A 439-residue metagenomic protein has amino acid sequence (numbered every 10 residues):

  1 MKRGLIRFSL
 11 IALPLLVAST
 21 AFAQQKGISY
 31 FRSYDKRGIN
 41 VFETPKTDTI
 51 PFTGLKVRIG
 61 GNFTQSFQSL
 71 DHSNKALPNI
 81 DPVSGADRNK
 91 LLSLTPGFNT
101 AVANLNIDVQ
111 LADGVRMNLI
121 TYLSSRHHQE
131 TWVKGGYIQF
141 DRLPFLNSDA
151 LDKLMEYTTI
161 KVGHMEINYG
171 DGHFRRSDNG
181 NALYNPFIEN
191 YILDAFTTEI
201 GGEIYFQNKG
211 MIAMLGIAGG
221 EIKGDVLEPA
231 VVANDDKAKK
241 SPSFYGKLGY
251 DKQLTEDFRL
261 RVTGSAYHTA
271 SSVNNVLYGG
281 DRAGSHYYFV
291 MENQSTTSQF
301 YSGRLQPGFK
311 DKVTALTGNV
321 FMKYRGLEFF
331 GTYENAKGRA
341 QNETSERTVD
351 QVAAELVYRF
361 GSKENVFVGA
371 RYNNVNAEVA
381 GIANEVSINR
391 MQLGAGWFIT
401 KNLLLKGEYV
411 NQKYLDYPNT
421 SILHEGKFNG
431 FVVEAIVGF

Functional and structural regions predicted by a protein language model:
K2, I6-S66, D71-A76, N147-A150: N-terminal periplasmic/intermembrane-space "pro-region" immediately following the signal or transit peptide
V41-T44, G85-K90, L183-I188, P229-V232 (+5 more regions): Extracytoplasmic loops and strand-loop junctions of Gram-negative outer membrane beta-barrel proteins
E43-P45, R259-A380: Detector for outer-membrane/organellar transmembrane beta-barrel domains, recognizing the amphipathic beta-strand
I50-D71, L92-K223, A238-E256, R261-S271 (+5 more regions): Outer membrane beta-barrel
S73-K75, T131, G172-R176, L227 (+4 more regions): Outer-membrane beta-barrel and related beta-rich outer-membrane complex signature in Gram-negative bacteria
S93-G97, R126-W132, I192-D194, A230-K240 (+4 more regions): Replace "Gram-negative outer membrane beta-barrel proteins" with "bacterial and organellar outer membrane beta-barrel
L248, E425-F439: Outer-membrane beta-barrel "beta-signal"
V357-L415: C-terminal hydrophobic structural anchor segments that stabilize assembly/packing rather than catalytic chemistry
